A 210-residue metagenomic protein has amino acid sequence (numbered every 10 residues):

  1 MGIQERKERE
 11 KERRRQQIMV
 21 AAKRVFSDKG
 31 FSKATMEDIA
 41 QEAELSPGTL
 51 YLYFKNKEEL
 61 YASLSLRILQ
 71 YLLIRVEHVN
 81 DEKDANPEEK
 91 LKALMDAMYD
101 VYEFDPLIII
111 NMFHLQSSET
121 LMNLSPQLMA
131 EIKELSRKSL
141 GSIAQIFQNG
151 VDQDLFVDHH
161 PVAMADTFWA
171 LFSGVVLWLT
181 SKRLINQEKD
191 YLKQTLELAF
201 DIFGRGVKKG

Functional and structural regions predicted by a protein language model:
M1-G2, A97-V101, R137, G141 (+4 more regions): C-terminal peripheral helix-coil segments that are non-catalytic and often amphipathic
E8, R15, M36, E58 (+9 more regions): Short, structured helix-loop boundary elements
R14-K23, I39, L60, L64-R75 (+1 more regions): Generic hydrophobic, amphipathic alpha-helix propensity
Q17, V25-E59, S63: Helix-turn-helix
D28-S32, K83, D105, Q153: Short coil/turn segments at alpha/beta junctions that flank glycine-rich nucleotide-binding fingerprints
S63, R67, H78-L107, V162-F168: Hydrophobic alpha-helical connector segments
V79-K83, M112, Q116-N123, L179-R183: Secondary-structure edge/capping motif, primarily at the C-terminal ends of alpha-helices and the immediately following
E103-G141, V162-A163: Short secondary-structure transition hinges
